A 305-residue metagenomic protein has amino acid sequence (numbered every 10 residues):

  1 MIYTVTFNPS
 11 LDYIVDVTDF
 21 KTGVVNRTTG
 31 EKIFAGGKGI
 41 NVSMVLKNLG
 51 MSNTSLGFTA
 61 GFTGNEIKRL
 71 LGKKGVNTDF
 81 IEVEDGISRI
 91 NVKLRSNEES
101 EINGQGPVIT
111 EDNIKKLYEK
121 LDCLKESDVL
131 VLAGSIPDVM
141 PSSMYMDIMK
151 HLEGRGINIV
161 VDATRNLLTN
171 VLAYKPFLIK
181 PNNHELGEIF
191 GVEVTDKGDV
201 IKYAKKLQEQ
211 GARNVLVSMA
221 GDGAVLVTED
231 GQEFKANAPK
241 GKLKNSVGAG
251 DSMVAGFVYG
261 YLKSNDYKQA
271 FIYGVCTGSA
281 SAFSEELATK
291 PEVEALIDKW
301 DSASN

Functional and structural regions predicted by a protein language model:
M1-G23: Positively charged, low-complexity intrinsically disordered leader regions
I2, S52-T54, T78-D79, I159 (+1 more regions): Hydrophobic anchor at the start of a short beta-strand that flanks the dinucleotide cofactor-binding loop
R27-I87: Substrate-binding N-lobe of the ribokinase-like
V83, L94-E126: Conserved phosphate-binding/catalytic loop of the ribokinase/pfkB sugar-kinase fold
I90-L94, A224-V227: Short beta-strand scaffold segments in enzyme catalytic cores
E101-N103, S127-G134, D162, K180-E185: Short beta-strands and strand-loop turn motifs
M146-D230: Conserved phosphate/ATP/ADP-binding segment of small-molecule kinases
H151, K197-N305: Conserved phosphate-binding/catalytic region of the ribokinase-like
